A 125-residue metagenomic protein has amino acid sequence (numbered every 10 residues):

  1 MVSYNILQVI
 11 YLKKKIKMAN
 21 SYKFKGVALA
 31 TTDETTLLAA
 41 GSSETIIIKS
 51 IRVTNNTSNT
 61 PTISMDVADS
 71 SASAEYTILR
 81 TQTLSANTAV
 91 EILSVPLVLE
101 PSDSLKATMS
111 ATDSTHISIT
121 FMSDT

Functional and structural regions predicted by a protein language model:
S3-K17: Short, Lys/Arg-enriched N-terminal segments with co-localized hydrophobic residues within the first ~10-30 amino acids
M18-I46, S50, M109-T125: C-terminal interaction-tip segments
V53-S58, S110: Short solvent-exposed strand-capping/beta-turn motif centered on an Asx-Ser/Thr pair
N55, V67-D69, F121-S123: Residue-level signal for short segments within beta-strands and strand-turn junctions of well-structured beta-sheet
S58-R80: Short, surface-exposed beta-strand/strand-loop-strand elements in extracellular ectodomains
A72-S102: Intrinsically disordered, low-complexity Pro/Gly/Ser/Thr-rich segments with frequent PxxP/GP/PP motifs and embedded
D103-M109: Cysteine-clustered segments with highest specificity for TGF-beta superfamily mature ligands
